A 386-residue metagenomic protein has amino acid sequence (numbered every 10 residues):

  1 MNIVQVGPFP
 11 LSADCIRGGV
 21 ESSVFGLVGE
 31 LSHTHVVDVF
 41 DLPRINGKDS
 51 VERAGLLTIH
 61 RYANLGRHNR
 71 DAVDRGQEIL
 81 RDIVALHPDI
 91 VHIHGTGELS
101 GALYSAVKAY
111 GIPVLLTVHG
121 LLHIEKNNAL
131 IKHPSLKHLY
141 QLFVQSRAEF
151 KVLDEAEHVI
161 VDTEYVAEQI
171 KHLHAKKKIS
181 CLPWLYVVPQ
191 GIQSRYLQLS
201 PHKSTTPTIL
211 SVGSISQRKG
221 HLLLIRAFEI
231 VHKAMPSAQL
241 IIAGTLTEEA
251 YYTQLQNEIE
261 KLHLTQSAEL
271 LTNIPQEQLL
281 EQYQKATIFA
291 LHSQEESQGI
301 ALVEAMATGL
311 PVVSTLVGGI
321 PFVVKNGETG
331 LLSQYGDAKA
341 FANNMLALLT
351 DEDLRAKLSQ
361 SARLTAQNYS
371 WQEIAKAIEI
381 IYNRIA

Functional and structural regions predicted by a protein language model:
M1-G47, G55-T58, E373: N-terminal subdomain of nucleotide-sugar transferases
A109, L122, L139-V159: Membrane-proximal helix-turn-helix segments that form the acceptor-binding/catalytic region of lipid-linked
Y165, G191: Carbohydrate-associated surface elements
V212, Q239-Q254, T272: Glycosyltransferase donor-sugar binding loop
Y252-I274: Nucleotide-activated donor-binding/catalytic signature segment of Leloir-type glycosyltransferases, i.e., the conserved
N273-I274, E281-A286: Short alpha-helical donor nucleotide-sugar binding micro-motif in glycosyltransferases
Q294: Aromatic "clamp/platform" in nucleotide-sugar-dependent glycosyltransferases that forms part of the donor/acceptor
P311-S314, V324: Short hydrophobic beta-strand element within catalytic cores of glycosyltransferases and related nucleotide-activated
